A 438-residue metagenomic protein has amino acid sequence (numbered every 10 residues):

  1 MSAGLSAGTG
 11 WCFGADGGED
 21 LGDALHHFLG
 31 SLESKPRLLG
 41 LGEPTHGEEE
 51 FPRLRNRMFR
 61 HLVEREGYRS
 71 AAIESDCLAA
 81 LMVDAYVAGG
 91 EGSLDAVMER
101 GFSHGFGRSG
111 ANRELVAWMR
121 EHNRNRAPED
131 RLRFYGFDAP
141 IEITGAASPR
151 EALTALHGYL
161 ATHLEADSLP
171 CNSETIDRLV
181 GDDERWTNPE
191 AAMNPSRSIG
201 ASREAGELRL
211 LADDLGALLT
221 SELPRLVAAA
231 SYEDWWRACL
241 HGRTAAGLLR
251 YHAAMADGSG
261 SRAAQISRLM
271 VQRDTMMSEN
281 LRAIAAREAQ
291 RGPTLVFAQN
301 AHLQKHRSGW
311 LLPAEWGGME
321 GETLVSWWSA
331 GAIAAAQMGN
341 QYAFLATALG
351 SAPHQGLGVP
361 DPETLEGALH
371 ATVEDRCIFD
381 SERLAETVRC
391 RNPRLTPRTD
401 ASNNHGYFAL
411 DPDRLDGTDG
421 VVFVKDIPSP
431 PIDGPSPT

Functional and structural regions predicted by a protein language model:
M1-T438: Structured catalytic-domain cores with a bias toward divalent-metal coordination
